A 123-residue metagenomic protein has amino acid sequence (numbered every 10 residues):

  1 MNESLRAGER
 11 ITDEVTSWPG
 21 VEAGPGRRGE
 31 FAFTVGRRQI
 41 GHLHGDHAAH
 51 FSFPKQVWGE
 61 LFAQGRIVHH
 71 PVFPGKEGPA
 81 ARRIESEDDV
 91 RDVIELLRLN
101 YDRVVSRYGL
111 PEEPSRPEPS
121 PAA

Functional and structural regions predicted by a protein language model:
M1-A123: Charge-dense, helix-prone N-terminal extensions
